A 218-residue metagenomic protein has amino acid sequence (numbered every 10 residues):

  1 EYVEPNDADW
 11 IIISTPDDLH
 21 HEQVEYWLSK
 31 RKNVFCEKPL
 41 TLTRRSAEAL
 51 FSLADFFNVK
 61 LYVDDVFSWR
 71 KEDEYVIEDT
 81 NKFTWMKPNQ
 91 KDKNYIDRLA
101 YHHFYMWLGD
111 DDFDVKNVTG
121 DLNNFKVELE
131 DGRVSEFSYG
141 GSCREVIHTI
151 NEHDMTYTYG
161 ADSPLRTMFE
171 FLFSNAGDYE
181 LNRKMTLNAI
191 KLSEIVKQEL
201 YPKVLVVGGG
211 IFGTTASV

Functional and structural regions predicted by a protein language model:
E1-F51, A216: Beta-loop-alpha module in the N-terminal Rossmann-like domain of NAD(P)-dependent dehydrogenases, especially those
V3, T41-K91: A contiguous active-site-proximal alpha/beta segment in oxidoreductase catalytic domains
V3, W10-T15, L172-G208, F212: C-terminal helix-rich "cap/oligomerization" subdomain common to oxidoreductases
P16-L19, L40-T41, F67-W69, D121 (+2 more regions): Short beta->alpha connector loops
S46, E72, A100-W107, M168: Internal, well-ordered alpha-helical segments in soluble enzyme and binding-protein domains
M86-C143, K184-L187: Rossmann-like dinucleotide-binding domain that binds NAD(P)(H)
T119-K184: NAD(P)-dinucleotide binding in Rossmann-like oxidoreductases
